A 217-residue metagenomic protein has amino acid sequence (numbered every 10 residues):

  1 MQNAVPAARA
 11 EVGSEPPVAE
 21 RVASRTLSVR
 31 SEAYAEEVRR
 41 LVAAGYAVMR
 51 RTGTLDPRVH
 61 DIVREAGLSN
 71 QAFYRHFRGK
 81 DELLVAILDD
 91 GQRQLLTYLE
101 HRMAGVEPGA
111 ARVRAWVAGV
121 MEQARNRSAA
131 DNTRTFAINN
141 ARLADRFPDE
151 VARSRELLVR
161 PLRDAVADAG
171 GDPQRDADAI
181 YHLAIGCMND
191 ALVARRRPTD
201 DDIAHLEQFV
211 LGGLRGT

Functional and structural regions predicted by a protein language model:
M1-R9, G13-V18, A118-E122, R163 (+2 more regions): Hydrophobic alpha-helical segments that form the core of small-molecule binding pockets and/or dimer interfaces
Y34-G45, I62, I87-L95, L99 (+1 more regions): Generic hydrophobic, amphipathic alpha-helix propensity
E37, K80, I87, G91 (+6 more regions): Hydrophobic/aromatic residues within well-ordered alpha-helical segments
R40, V48-E82, A86: Helix-turn-helix
A44-V48, Q123, L183: Short amphipathic alpha-helical elements of helix-turn-helix/winged-helix folds
A86, E100-R127, I180: Hydrophobic alpha-helical connector segments
R93-L96, R142-G170, Q174-A179, D201-H205: Amphipathic alpha-helical packing segments from all-alpha helical-bundle domains
M121-R160, L192-V193: Short secondary-structure transition hinges
